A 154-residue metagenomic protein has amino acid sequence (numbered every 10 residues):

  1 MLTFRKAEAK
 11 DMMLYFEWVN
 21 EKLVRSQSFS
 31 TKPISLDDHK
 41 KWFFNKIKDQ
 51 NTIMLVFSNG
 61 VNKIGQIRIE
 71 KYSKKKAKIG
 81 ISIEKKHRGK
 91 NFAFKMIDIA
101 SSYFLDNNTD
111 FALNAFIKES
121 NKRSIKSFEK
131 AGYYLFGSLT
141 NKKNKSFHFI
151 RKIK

Functional and structural regions predicted by a protein language model:
M1-L14, W18-V19, M54-K154: Acyl-donor (CoA/ACP) binding surface of acyl/acetyltransferases
Y15-N20, H39, F43: Hydrophobic alpha-helical core bundles mediating ligand binding, dimerization, or RNAP-core interactions
E21-V24, P33, K48, R88: Residue-level marker of structural boundaries
L23-K41: Conserved GNAT-fold acetyl-CoA-binding loop/helix
F43-F44, I125: Short amphipathic alpha-helical segments and helix-helix/interface helices
F44-V56: A short helix-loop-beta-strand connector motif used in the catalytic cores of GNAT acetyltransferases and, in some
